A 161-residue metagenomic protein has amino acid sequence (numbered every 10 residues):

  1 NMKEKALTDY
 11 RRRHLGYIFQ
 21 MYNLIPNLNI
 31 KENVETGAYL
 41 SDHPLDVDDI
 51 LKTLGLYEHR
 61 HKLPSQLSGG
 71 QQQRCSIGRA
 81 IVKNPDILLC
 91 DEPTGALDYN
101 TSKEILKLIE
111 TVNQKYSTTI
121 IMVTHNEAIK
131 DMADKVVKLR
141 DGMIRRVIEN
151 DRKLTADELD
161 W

Functional and structural regions predicted by a protein language model:
N1-M132, K138: ABC family nucleotide-binding domain
K135, M143-W161: Conserved beta-strand-loop-alpha-helix hinge in the C-terminal portion of ABC ATPase nucleotide-binding domains
